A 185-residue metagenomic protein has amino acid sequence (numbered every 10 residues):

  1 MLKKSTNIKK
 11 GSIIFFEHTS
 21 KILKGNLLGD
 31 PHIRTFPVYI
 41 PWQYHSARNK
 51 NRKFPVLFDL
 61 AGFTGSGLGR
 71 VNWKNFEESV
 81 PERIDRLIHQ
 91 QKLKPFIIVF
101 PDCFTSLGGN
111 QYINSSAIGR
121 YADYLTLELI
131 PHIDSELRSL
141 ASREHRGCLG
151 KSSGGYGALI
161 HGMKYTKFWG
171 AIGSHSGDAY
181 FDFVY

Functional and structural regions predicted by a protein language model:
M1-Y185: Non-catalytic cap/lid and distal C-terminal segments of serine-dependent acyl enzymes
